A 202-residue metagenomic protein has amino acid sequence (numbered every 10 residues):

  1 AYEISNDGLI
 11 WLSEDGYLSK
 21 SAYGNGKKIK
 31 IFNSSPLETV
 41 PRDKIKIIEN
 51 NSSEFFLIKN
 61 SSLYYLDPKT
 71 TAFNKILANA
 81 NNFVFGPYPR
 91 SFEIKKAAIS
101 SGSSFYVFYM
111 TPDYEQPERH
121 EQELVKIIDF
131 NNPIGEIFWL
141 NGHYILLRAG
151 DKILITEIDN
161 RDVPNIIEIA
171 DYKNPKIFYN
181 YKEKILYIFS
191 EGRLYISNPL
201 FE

Functional and structural regions predicted by a protein language model:
A1-G8, I31-S52, L77-K95, D129-G142 (+1 more regions): Repeated scaffold domains used in trafficking and secretory/extracellular systems, primarily beta-propellers
I10-W11, F56, K96-A98, L146 (+1 more regions): Structural core positions within WD40/WD-like beta-propeller blades
S13-V40, I58-N79, I94, S101-F130 (+2 more regions): Surface-exposed loop/turn elements that mediate protein-protein interactions on large endomembrane-trafficking
I137, I145-L146, T156: Long, contiguous hydrophobic alpha-helical segments, chiefly transmembrane helices and signal peptides
N174-E202: Blade-level signature of beta-propeller repeat domains, shared across WD40, Kelch, NHL, RCC1 and BNR/Asp-box propellers
